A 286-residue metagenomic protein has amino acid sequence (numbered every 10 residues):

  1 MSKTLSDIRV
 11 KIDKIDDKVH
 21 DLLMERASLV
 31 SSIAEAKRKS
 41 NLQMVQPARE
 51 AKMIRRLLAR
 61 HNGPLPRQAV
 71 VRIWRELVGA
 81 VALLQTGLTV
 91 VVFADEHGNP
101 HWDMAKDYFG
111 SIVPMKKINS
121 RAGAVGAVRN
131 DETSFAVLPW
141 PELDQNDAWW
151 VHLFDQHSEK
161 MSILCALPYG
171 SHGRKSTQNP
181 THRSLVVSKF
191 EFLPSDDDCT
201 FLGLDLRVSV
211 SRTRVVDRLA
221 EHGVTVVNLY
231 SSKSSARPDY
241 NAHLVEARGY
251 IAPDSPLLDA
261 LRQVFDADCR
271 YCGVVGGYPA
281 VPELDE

Functional and structural regions predicted by a protein language model:
M1-E286: Domain-level signature for soluble enzymes in the chorismate/prephenate branch of the shikimate pathway
